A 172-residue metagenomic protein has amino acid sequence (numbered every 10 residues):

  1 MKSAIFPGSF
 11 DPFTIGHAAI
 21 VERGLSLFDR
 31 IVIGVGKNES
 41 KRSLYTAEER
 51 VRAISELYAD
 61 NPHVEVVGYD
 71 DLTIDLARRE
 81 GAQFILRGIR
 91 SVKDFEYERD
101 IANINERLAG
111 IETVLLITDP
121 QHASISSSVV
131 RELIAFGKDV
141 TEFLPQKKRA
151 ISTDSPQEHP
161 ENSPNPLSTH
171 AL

Functional and structural regions predicted by a protein language model:
M1-L172: Nucleotidyltransferase catalytic core that binds NTPs
